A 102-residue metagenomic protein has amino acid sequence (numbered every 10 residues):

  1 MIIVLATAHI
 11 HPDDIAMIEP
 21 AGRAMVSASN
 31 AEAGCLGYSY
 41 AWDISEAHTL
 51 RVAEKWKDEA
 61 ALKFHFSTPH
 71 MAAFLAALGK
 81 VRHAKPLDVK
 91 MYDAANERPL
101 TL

Functional and structural regions predicted by a protein language model:
M1-I2, P12-E19, W56-E59, P69 (+2 more regions): N-proximal accessory regions
I2-H9, S39-F66: Short, well-ordered beta-strand segments in beta-rich or mixed alpha/beta enzyme and ligand-binding folds
I2-L36, Y40: N-terminal first-folded block
A24-L36, K55-D88: An amphipathic, aromatic/His-enriched active-site/gating alpha helix that lines ligand/cofactor pockets
A41-H48, A76-L102: Glycine-rich beta-strand-turn "strand-cap" elements at beta-sheet edges
